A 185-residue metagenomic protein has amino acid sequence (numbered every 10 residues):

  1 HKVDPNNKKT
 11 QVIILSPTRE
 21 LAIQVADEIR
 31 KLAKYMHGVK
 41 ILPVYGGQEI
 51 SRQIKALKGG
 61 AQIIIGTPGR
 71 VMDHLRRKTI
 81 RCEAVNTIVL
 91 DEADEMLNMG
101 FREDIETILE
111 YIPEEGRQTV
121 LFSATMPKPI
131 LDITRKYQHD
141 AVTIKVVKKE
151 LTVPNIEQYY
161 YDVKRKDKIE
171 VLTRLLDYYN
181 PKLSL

Functional and structural regions predicted by a protein language model:
H1-K182: SF2 DExD/H RNA helicase N-terminal ATP-binding lobe
